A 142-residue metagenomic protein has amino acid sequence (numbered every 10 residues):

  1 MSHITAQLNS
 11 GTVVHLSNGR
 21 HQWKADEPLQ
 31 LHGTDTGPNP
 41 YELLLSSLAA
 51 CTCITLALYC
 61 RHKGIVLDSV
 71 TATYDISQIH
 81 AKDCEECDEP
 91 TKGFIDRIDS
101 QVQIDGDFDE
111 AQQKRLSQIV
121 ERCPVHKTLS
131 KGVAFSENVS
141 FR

Functional and structural regions predicted by a protein language model:
M1-S46, A57-R142: Extended beta-strand/beta-hairpin segments
L48-T52: Alpha-helical metal-binding/catalytic segments enriched in His/Glu/Asp
